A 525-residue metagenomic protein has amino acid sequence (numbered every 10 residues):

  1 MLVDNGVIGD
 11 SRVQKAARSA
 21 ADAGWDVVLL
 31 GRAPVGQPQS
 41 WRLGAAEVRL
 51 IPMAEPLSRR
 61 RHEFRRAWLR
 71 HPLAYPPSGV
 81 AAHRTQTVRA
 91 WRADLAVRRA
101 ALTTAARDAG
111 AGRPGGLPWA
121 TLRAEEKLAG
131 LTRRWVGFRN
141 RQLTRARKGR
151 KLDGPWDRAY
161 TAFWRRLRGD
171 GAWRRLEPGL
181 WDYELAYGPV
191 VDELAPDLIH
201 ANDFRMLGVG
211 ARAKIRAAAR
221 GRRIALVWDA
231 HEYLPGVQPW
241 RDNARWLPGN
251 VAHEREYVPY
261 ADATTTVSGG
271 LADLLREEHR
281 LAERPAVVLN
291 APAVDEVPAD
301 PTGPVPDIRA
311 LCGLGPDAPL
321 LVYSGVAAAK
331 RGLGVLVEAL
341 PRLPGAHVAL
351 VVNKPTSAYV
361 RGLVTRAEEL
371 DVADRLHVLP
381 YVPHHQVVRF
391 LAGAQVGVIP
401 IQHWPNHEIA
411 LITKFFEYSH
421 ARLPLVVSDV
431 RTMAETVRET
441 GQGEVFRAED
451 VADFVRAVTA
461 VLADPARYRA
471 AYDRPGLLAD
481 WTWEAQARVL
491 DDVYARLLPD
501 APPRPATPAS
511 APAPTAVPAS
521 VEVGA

Functional and structural regions predicted by a protein language model:
V27-P178, G270-R276, P285: N-terminal strand-loop element at the rim of the active site of nucleotide-sugar-dependent glycosyltransferases
V28-G31, R49-P52, A225-L226, P235 (+3 more regions): Donor nucleotide-sugar binding/catalytic pocket of nucleotide-sugar-dependent glycosyltransferases
R168, W173-E177, L185-V190, G208 (+2 more regions): Membrane-proximal helix-turn-helix segments that form the acceptor-binding/catalytic region of lipid-linked
T265, G303, L314-L340, A349 (+1 more regions): Conserved donor-binding/catalytic core segment of Leloir-type glycosyltransferases
G315-A318, V352, V360-Q386: Nucleotide-activated donor-binding/catalytic signature segment of Leloir-type glycosyltransferases, i.e., the conserved
R375, L391-E408, L423: Acidic donor-binding loop of glycosyltransferase active sites
E439-T440, E444-V451, T459-A466: Conserved acidic donor-binding segment of nucleotide-sugar-dependent glycosyltransferases
E449, A463-R496: A charged, aromatic-enriched C-terminal amphipathic alpha-helix characteristic of glycosyltransferases across folds
